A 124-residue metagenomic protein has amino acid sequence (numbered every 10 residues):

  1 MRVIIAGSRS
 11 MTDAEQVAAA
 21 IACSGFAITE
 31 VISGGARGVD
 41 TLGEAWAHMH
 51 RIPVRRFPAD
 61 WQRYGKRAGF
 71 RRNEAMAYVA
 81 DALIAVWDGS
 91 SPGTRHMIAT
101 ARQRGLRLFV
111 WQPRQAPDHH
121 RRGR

Functional and structural regions predicted by a protein language model:
R2-V3, R9-R122: Acidic/glycine-enriched connector segments
